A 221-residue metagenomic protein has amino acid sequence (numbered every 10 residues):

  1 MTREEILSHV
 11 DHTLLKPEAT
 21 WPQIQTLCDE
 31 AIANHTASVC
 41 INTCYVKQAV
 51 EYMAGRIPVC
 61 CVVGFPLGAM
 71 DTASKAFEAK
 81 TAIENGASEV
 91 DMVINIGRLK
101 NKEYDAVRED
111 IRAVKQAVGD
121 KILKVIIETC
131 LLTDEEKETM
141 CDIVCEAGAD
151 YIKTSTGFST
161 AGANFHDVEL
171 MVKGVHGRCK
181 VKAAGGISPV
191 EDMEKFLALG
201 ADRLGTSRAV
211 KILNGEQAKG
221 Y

Functional and structural regions predicted by a protein language model:
M1-N34, C44-V181, P189-G215, G220-Y221: Alpha/beta enzyme core
I41, A184: Small/polar loops that bind or transfer phosphate-bearing groups
